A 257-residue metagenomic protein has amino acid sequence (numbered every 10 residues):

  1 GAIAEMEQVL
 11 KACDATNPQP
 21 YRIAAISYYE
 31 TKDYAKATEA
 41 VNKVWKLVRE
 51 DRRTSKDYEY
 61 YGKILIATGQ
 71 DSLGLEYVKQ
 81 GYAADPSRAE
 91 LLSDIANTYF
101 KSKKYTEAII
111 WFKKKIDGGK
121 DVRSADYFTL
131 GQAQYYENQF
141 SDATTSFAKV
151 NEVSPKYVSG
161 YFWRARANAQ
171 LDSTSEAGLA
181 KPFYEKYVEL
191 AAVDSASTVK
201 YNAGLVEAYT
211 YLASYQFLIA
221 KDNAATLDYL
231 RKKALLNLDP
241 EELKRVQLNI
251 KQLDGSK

Functional and structural regions predicted by a protein language model:
G1-A225, Y229-K257: Alpha-solenoid helical repeat scaffolds
